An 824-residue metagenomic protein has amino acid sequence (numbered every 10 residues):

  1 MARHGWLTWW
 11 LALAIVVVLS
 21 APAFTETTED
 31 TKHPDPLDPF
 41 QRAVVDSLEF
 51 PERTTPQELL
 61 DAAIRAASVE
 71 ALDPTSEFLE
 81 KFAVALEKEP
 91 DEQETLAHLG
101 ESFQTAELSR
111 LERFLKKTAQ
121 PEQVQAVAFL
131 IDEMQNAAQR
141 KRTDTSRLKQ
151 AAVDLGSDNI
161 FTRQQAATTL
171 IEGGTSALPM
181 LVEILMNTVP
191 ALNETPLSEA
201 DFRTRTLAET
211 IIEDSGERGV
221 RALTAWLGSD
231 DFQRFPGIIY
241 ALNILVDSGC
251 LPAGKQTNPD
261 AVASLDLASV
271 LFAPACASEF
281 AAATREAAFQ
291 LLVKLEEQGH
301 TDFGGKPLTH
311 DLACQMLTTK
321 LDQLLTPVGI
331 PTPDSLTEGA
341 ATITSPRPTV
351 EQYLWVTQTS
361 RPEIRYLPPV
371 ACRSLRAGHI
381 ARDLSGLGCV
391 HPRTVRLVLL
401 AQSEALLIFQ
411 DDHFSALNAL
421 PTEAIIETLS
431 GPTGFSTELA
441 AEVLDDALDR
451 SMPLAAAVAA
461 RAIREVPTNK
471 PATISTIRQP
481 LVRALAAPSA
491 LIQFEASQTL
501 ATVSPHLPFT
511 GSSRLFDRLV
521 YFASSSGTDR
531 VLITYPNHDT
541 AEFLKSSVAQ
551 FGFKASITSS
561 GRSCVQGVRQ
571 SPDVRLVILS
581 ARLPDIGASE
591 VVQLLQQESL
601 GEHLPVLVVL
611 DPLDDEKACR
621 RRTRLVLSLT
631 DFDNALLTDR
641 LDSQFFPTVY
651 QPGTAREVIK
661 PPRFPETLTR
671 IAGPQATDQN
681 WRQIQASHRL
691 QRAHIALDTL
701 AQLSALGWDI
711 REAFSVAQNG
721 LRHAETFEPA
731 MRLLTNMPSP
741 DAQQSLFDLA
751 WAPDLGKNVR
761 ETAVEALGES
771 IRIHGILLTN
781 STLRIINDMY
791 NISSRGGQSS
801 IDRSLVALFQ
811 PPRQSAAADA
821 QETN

Functional and structural regions predicted by a protein language model:
D61-S68, E77, K81, A97-S102 (+21 more regions): Structural detector for internal amphipathic alpha-helices that build alpha-solenoid repeat scaffolds
L72-F114, S176-N187, R382-D412: Short, charge-rich amphipathic alpha-helical segments embedded in non-transmembrane helical bundles/solenoids
D73-E77, D91-E94, L108-R110, K141-V153 (+14 more regions): Amphipathic alpha-helical scaffolding segments comprising HEAT/armadillo-like alpha-solenoid repeats
D91-Q93, H98, G254-N258, F303-K306 (+5 more regions): Short coil/linker segments at helix-helix boundaries
T528-A549, V577: Conserved acidic segment of CheY-like receiver
G552-S560, G567: Short hydrophobic/Thr-rich beta-strand motif most characteristic of the beta2 strand and flanking loop of CheY-like
I578-Q597, E602-H603, L610-D615: Conserved phosphotransfer microenvironments
E590, V608-L636: Alpha4 helix (beta4-alpha4-beta5 surface) of REC/receiver domains from two-component response regulators
